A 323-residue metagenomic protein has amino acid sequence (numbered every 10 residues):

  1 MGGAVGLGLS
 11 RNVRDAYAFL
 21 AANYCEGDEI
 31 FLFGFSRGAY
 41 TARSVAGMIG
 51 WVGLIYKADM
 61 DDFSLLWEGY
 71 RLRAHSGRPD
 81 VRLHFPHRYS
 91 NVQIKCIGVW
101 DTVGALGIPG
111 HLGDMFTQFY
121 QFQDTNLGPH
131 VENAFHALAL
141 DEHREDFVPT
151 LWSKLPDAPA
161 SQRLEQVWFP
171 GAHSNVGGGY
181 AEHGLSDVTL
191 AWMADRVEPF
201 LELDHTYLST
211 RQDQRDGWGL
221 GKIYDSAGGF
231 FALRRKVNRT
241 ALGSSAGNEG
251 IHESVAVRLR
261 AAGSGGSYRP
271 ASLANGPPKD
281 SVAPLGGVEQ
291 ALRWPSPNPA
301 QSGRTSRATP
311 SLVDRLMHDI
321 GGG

Functional and structural regions predicted by a protein language model:
M1-G323: Active-site- or binding-pocket-proximal scaffold segments within functional domains
